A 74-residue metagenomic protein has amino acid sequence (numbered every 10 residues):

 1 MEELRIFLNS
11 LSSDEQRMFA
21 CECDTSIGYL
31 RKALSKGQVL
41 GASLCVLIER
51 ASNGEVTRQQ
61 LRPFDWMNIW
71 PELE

Functional and structural regions predicted by a protein language model:
E2, F7-S13, R17, C21 (+5 more regions): Short, charged recognition helix plus adjacent turn of helix-turn-helix-like nucleic-acid-binding domains
S43-R50: Short Lys/Arg-enriched helix C-cap and helix-to-coil transition segments that create basic nucleic-acid-contact patches
